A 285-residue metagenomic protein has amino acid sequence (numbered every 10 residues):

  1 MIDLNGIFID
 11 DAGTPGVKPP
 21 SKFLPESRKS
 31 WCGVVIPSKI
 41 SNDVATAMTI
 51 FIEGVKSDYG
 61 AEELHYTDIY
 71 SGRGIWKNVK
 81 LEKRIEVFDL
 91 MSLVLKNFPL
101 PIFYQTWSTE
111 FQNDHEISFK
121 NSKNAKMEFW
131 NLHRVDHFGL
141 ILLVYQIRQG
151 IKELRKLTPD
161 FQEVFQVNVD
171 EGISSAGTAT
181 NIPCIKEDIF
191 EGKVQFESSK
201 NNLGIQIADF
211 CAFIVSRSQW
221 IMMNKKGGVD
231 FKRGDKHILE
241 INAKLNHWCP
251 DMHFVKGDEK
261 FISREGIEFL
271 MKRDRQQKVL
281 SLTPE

Functional and structural regions predicted by a protein language model:
M1-E285: Phosphate-ester processing/binding pockets and catalytic centers
